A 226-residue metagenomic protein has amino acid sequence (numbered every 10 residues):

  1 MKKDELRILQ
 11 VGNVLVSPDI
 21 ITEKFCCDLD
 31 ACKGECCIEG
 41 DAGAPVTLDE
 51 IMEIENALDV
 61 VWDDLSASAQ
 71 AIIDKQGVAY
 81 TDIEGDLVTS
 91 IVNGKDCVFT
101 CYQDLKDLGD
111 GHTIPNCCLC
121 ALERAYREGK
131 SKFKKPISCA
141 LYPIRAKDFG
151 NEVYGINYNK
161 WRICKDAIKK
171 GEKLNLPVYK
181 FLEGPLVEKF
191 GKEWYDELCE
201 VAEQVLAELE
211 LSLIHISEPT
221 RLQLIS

Functional and structural regions predicted by a protein language model:
K2-L209: Hydrophobic scaffolds flanking metal-cofactor catalytic centers in soluble metalloenzymes
S212-S226: Residue-level detector of conserved catalytic or cofactor/ligand-binding positions in enzyme active sites
